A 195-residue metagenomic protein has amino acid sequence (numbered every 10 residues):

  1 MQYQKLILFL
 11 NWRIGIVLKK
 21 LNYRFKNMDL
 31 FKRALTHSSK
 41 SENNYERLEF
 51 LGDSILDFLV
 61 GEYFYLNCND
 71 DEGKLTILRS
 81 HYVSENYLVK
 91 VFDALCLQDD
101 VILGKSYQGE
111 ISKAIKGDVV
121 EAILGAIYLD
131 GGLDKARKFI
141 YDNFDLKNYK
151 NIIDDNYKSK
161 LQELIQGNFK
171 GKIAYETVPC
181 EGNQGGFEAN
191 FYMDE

Functional and structural regions predicted by a protein language model:
M1-E195: Double-stranded RNA-binding/processing signature
